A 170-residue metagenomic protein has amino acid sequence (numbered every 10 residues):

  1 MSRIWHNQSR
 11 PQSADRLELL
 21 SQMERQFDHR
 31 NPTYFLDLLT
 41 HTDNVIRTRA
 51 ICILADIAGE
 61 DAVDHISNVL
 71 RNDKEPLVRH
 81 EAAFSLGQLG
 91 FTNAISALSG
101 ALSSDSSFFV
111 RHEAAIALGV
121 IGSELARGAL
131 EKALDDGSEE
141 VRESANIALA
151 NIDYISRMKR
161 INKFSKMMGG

Functional and structural regions predicted by a protein language model:
M1-N7, Q26-T40, G59-N72, F91-S103 (+2 more regions): Amphipathic alpha-helical scaffolding segments comprising HEAT/armadillo-like alpha-solenoid repeats
R10-A14, H29, N44-V45, E60 (+5 more regions): Alpha-helix N-cap/helix-start positions at coil->helix boundaries
D15-R30, Y34-T40, V45-D56: Alpha-helical segment of the N-proximal tetratricopeptide repeat
Q22-Q26, I53, S85, A117 (+2 more regions): Core register positions within helices of long alpha-helical scaffolds
L54, V69-L70, S85-L86, A101-L102 (+1 more regions): TPR/Sel1-like alpha-solenoid repeat signature
D64-S67, K74-E81, G87: Eukaryotic tandem repeat interaction scaffolds
E140-N146, M158-R160: Boundary/linker segments of alpha-helical solenoid repeat arrays
